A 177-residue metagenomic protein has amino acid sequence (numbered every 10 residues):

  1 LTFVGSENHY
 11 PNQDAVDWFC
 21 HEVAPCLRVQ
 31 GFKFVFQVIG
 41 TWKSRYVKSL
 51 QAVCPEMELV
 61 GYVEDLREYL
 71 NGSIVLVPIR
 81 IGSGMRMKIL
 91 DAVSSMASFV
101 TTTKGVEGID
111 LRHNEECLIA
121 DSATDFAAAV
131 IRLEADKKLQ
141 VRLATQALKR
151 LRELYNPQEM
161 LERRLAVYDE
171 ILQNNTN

Functional and structural regions predicted by a protein language model:
L1-N71: Conserved catalytic-core segment of nucleotide-activated headgroup transferases in glycan assembly
N8-P11, G84, L118, R152: Glycosyltransferase donor-binding loop in the core domain
E56, L70-G84, S95-S98: Acidic donor-binding loop of glycosyltransferase active sites
I81-G84, I89, V106: Active-site donor-sugar recognition loop in glycosyltransferases
K88-A92, S98-T102: Short hydrophobic beta-strand element within catalytic cores of glycosyltransferases and related nucleotide-activated
T103-N114, L118-I119: Short acidic/histidine- and often glycine-rich active-site loop of Leloir-type glycosyltransferases that engages
C117-T124, R132-K137: Conserved acidic donor-binding segment of nucleotide-sugar-dependent glycosyltransferases
K138-D169: A charged, aromatic-enriched C-terminal amphipathic alpha-helix characteristic of glycosyltransferases across folds
